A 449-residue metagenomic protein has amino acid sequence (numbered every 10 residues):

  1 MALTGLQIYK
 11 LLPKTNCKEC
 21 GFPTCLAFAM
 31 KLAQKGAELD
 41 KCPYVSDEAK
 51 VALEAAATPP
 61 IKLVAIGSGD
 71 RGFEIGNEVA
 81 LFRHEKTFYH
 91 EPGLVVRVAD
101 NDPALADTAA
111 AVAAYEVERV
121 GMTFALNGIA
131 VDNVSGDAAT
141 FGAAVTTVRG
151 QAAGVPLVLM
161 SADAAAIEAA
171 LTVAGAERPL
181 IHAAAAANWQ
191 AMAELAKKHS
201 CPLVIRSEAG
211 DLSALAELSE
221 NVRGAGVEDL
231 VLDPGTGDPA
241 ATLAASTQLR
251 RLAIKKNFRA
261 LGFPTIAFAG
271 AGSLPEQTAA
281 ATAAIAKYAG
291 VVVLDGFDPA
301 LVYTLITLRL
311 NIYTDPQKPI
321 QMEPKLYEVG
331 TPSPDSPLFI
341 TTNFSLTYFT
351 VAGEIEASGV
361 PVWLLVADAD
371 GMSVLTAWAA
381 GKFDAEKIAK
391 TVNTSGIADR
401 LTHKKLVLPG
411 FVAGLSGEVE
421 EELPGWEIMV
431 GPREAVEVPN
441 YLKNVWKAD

Functional and structural regions predicted by a protein language model:
A2-K14, D47-A110, P324-T331, D449: N-terminal amphipathic alpha-helix/helix-capping segment at the start of soluble metabolic enzymes
G5, F22-L26, Y348, S416 (+1 more regions): Alpha-helix initiation and N-capping motif
P13-K31, D40-Y44: Local cysteine-cluster metal-coordination motifs and their immediate loop/turn environment, predominantly Fe-S cluster
Q34, L94-R400, V407-F411, G417-V419 (+2 more regions): Conserved mixed alpha/beta catalytic, RNA-binding, or beta-rich assembly cores of soluble enzyme, regulatory
Y44-A49, G175: Terminal amphipathic helices with adjacent charged low-complexity linkers/tails
